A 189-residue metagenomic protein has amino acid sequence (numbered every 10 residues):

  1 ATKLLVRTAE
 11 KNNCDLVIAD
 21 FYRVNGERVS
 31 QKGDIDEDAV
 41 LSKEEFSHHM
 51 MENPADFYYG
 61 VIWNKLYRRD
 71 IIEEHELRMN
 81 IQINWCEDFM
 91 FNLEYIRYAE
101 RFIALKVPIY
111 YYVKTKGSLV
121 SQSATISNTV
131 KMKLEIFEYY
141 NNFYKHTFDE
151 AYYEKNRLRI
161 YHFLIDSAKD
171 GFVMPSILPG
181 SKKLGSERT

Functional and structural regions predicted by a protein language model:
A1-L105, Y110-N128, T147-F148: Donor-binding/catalytic cores of nucleotide-activated saccharide and glycerol-phosphate transferases/polymerases
I109, V113-T189: C-terminal subregions of glycosyltransferases and related glycan-biosynthesis enzymes
